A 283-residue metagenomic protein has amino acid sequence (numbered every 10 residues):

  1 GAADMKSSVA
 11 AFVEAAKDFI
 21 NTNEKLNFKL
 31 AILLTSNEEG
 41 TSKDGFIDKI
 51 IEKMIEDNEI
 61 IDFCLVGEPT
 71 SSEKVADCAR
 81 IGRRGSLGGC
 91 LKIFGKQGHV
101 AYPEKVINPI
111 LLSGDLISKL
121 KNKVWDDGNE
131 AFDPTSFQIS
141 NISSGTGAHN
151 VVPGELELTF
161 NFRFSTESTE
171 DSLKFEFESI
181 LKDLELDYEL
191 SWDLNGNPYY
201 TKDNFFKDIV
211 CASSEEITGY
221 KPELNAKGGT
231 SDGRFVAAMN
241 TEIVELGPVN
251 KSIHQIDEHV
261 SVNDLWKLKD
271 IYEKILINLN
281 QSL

Functional and structural regions predicted by a protein language model:
G1-A10, N23-K25, I107-I110, H259-W266: Short, conserved micro-motifs enriched in small and acidic residues
G1-A3, L34, G229: Hydrophobic transmembrane-helix microenvironments that flank and shape a buried ionizable site
A2, S36-G40, H99-I107: Flexible, glycine/proline-enriched loop segments at strand-loop-helix junctions that form or flank small-ligand binding
K6-G82: Acidic/histidine-rich catalytic neighborhood of metal-dependent amide-processing enzymes
P69-K74, I81, L87-L283: Metal-dependent amide/peptide-bond hydrolase catalytic core, centered on the "pita-bread" metallohydrolase fold
